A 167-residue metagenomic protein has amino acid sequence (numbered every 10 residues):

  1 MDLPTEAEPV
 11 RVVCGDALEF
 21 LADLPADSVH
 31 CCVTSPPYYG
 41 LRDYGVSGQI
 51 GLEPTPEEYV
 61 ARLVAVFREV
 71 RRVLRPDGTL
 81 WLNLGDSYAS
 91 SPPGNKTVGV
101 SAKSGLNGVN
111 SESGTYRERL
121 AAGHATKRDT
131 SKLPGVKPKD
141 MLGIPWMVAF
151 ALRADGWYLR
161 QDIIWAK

Functional and structural regions predicted by a protein language model:
M1-K167: Core catalytic lobe of class I
